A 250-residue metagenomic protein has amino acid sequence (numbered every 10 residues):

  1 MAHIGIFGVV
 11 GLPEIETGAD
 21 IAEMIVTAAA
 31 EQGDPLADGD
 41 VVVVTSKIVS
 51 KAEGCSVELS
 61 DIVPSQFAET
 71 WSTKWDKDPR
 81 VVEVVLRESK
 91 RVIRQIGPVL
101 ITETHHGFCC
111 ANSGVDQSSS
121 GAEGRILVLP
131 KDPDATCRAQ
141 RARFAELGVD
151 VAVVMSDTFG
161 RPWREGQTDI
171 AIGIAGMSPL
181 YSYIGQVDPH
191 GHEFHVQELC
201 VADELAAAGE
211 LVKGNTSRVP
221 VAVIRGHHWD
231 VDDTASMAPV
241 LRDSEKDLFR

Functional and structural regions predicted by a protein language model:
M1-Q66: N-terminal, positively charged regions that mediate nucleic acid binding
A2-P13, S46, S56-L59, F67-V128 (+2 more regions): A structural signal for small-residue-enriched, beta-sheet-centric alpha/beta enzyme cores and oligomeric scaffold folds
A19-D34, P130-V151: Phosphate-interacting basic helix/loop segments used at nucleotide- and nucleic-acid interfaces
